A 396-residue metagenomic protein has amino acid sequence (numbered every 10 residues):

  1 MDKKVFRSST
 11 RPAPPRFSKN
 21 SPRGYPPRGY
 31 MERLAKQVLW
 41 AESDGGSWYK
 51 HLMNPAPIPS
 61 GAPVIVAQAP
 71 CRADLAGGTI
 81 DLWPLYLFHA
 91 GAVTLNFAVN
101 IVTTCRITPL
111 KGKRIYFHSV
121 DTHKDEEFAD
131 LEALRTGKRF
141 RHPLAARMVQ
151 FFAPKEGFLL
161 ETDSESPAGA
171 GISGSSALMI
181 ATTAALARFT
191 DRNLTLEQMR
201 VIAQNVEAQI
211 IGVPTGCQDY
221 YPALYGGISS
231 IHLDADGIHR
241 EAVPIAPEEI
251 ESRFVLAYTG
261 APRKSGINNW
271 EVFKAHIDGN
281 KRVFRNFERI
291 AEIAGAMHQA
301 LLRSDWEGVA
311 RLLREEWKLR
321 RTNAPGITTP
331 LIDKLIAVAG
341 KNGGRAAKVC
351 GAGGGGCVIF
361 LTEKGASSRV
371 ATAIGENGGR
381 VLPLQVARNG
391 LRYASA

Functional and structural regions predicted by a protein language model:
F6, P14-A76, I80-W83, L87-F88 (+5 more regions): C-terminal nucleotide
E126-A133, F158-A168: Glycine/charged-rich beta-loop-alpha catalytic/anionic-binding loops adjacent to active sites
E161, A185, L382: General small-molecule cofactor/ligand-binding pocket signal
S166-A170, R345-A347: Short pre-catalytic strand/loop immediately N-terminal to key active-site residues, enriched for Gly-Thr
I172-R192, L196: DPxDG-like acidic metal-binding loop motif
G355-C357: Glycine-rich active-site/cofactor-binding loop and its immediate structural neighborhood
